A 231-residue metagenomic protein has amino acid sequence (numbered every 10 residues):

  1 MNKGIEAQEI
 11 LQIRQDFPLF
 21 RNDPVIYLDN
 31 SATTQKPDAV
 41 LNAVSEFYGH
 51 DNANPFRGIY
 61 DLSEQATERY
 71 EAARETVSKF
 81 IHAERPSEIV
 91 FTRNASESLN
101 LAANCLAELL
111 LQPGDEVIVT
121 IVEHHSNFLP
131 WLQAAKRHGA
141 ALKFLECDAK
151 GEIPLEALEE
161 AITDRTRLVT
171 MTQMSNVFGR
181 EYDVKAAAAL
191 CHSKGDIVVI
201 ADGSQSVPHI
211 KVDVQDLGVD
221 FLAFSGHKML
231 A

Functional and structural regions predicted by a protein language model:
M1-A231: Pyridoxal 5′-phosphate
